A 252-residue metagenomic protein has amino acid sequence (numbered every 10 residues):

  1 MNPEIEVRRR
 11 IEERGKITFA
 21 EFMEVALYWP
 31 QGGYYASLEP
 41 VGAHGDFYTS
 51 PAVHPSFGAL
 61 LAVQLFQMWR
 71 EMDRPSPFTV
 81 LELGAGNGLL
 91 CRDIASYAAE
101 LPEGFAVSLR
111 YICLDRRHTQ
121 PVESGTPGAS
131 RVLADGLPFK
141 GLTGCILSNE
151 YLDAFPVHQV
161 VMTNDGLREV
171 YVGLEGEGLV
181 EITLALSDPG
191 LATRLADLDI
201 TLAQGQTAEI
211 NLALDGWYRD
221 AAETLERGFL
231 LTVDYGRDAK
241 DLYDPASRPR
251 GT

Functional and structural regions predicted by a protein language model:
M1-L83, N87-L137, L142, V160: Rossmann-like AdoMet
E6-R9, L137-T252: Class I S-adenosyl-L-methionine
